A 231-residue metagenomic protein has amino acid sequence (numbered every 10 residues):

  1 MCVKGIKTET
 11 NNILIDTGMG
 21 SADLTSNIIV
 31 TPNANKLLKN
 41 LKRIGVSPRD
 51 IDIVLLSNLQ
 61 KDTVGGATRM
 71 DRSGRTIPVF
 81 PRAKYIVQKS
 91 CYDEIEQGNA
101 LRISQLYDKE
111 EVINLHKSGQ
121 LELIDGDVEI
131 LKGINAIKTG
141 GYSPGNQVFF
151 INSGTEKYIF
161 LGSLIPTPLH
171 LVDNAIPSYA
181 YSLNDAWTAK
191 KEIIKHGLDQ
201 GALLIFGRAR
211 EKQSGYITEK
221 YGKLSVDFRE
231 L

Functional and structural regions predicted by a protein language model:
M1-K39, R43-I44, V148-S163: Conserved beta-strand hairpin/beta-sheet module of binuclear metal-dependent hydrolase folds, prominently
I6, D16, I51, N58 (+6 more regions): Divalent metal-coordination and catalytic microenvironments
I15, A22-T25, E94-E96, T167-L171: Short acidic/His/Gly/Ser-rich catalytic and metal-binding motifs that mark active-site loops of diverse hydrolases
G20-S21, I29, L101-I103, E111-I113 (+2 more regions): Metallo-beta-lactamase
T31-I86: Active-site metal-binding motif and surrounding structural segment of the metallo-beta-lactamase
N35-V46, V79-K138, D185-G201: Metallo-beta-lactamase
V64-T68, I137-Q147: Active-site glycine- and acidic-residue-rich loops that bind and position anionic ligands or nucleotide-like cofactors
Q213-L231: Short, basic/aromatic-enriched C-terminal tail that caps enzymatic domains
